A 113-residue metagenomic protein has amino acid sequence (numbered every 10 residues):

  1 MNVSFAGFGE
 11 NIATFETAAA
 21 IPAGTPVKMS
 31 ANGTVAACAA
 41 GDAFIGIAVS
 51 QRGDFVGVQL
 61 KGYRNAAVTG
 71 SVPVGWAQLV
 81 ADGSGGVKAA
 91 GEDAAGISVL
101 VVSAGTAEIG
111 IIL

Functional and structural regions predicted by a protein language model:
M1-L113: Surface-exposed, low-hydrophobicity beta-strand/loop segments enriched in small/polar/acidic residues
